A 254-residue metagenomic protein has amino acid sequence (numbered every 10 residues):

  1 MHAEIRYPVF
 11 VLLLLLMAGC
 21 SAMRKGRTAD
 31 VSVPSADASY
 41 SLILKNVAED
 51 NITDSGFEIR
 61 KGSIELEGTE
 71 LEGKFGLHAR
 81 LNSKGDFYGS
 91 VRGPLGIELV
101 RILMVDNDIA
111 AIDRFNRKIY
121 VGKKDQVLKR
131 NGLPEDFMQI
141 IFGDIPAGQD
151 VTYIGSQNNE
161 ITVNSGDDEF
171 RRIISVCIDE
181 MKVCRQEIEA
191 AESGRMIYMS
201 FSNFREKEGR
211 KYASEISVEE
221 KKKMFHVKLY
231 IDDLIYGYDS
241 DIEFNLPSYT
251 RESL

Functional and structural regions predicted by a protein language model:
M1-A22: Sec-dependent bacterial lipoprotein signal peptides
C20-K74, T250-L254: N-terminal leader/targeting segments and the immediate start of mature chains
D50-F57, E70-G73, R80-G85, D179-M181 (+1 more regions): Edge/loop elements at the starts and ends of beta-strands within beta-rich repeat scaffolds
E58-I64, G73-L81, G85-V91, V100 (+4 more regions): One face of beta-strands
L77-L81, I102-M104, S200-F204: Extended lipid/amphipathic-ligand handling interfaces
D86-D136: An acidic-aromatic
K124-N159, R205-E208, F225, T250-L254: C-terminal low-complexity, charged extensions that often adopt amphipathic alpha-helices
I154-E252: Gly/Pro-enriched, hydrophobic low-complexity segments that function as extracytoplasmic propeptides/linkers
